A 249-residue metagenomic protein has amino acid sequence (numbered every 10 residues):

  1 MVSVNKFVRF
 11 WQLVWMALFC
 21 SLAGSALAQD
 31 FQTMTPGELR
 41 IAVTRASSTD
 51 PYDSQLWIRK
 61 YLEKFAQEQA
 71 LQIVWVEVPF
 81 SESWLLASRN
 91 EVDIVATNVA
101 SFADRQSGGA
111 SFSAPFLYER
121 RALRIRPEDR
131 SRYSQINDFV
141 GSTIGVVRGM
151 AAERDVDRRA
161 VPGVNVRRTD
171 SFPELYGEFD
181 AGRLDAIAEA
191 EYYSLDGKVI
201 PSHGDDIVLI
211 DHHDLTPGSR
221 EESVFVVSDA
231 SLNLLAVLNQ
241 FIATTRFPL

Functional and structural regions predicted by a protein language model:
M1-R9: N-terminal secretory signal peptides that target proteins for export/translocation
Q12-A23: Bacterial N-terminal signal peptides
Q29-S101, Q106-G108, R167-T169: Extracytoplasmic small-molecule ligand-binding "clamshell" domains of the periplasmic binding protein/Venus flytrap
V43-R45, L117-I125, Y192, P201-A243: Periplasmic-binding protein-like
L56-E68, P127-Y133, N137-D138, S142-A151 (+1 more regions): Extended ligand-binding regions for polar small-molecule ligands
R59-L71, S113-A114, I136-D138, G149-F172 (+2 more regions): Ligand-binding cleft/hinge of the Venus flytrap
V76, S81-V95, G109-S111, P173-Y193 (+1 more regions): Short helices/loops that flank or line small-molecule/ion binding pockets
L85, T97-S107, D155-R158, D185-S219: A ligand-binding cleft/hinge motif common to bilobed small-molecule-binding domains
